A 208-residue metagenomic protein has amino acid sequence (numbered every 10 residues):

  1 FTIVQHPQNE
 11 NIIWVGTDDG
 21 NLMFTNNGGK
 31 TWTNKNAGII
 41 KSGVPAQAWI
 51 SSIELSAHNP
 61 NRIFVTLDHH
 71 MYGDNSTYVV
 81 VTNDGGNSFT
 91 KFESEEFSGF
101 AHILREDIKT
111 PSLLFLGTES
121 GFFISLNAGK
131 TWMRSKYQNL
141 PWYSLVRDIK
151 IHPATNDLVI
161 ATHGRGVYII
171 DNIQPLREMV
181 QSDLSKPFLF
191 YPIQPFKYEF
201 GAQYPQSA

Functional and structural regions predicted by a protein language model:
F1-P205: Beta-propeller blade termini and top-face loops
